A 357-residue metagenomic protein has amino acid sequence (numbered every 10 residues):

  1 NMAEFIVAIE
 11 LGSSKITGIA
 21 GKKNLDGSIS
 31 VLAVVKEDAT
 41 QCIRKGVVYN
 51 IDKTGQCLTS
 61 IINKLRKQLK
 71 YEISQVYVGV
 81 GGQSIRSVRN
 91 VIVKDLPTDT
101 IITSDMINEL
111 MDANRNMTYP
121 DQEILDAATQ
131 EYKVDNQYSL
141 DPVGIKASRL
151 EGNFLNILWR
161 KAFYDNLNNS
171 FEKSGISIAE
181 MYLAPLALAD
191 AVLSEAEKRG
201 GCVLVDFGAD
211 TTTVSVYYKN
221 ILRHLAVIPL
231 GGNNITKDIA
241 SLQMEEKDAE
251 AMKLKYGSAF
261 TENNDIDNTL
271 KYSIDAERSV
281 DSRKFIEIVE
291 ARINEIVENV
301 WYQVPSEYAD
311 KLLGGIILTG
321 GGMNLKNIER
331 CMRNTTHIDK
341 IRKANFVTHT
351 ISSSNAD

Functional and structural regions predicted by a protein language model:
N1-K15, I19-L204, I221-R223, G232 (+4 more regions): Nucleotide/phosphate-binding catalytic cleft detector across ATP-hydrolyzing and phosphate-transferring enzymes
E10, D206, E295, Y302 (+1 more regions): Extended, folded domain segments that form the structural surfaces/walls around functional sites
I16, D210-S215, L325-K326: Short glycine/serine/threonine-rich phosphate/pyrophosphate-binding segments that cradle anionic phosphate groups
G81, W159, S258-F260, K311-T335: Glycine-rich phosphate-binding loops at beta-strand->alpha-helix junctions
G200-S241: Glycine-rich phosphate-binding loop of actin/hexokinase-like ATP-binding domains
H224-A226, H337-A344: Short hydrophobic/aromatic-enriched beta-strand-loop microsegments
R342-D357: Glycine-rich phosphate-binding/hydrolytic loop that grips phosphoryl groups
